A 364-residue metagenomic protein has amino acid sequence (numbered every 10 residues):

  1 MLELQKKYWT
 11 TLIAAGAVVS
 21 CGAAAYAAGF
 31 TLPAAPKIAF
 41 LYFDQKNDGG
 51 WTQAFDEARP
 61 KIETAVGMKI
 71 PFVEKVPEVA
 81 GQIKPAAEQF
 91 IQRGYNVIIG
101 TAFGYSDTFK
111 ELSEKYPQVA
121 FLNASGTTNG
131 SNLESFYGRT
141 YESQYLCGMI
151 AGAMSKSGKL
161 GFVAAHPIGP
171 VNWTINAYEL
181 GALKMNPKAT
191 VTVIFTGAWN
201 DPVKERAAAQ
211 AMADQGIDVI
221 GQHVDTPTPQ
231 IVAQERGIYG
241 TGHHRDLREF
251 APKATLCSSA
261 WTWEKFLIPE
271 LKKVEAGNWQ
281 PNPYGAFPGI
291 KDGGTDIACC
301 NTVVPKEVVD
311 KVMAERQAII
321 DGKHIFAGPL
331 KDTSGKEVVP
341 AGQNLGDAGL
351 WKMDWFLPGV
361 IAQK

Functional and structural regions predicted by a protein language model:
E3-I13: Bacterial N-terminal signal peptides that target proteins for export
Q5, Y26-K364: A residue-level marker of the well-folded mature domains of exported/periplasmic proteins
L12-G22: Bacterial N-terminal signal peptides
